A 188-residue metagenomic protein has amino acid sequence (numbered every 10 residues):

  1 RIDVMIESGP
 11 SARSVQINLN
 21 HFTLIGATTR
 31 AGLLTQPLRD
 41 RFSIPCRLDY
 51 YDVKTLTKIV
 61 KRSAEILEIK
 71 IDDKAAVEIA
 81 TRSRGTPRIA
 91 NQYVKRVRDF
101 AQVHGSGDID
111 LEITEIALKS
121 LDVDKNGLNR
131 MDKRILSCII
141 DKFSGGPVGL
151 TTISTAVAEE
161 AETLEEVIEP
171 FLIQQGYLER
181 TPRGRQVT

Functional and structural regions predicted by a protein language model:
R1-T23: Conserved catalytic/switch belt of AAA+ P-loop NTPases
N20, L33-T81, N91-Q92: Conserved AAA+ ATPase core "coupling" helix
T29-R30: Conserved H-loop
D72-D73, S83-R98, G107-L111, L128-R130 (+2 more regions): The conserved phosphate-sensing helix
A76, V94, D99-D122, D132 (+2 more regions): Conserved C-terminal helix/linker of AAA+ ATPases
A76-T81, R88-V103, R134-S137, T151-T152 (+1 more regions): C-terminal helical "lid" of AAA+/P-loop NTPase domains
T114, K119-P147: Winged-helix-like regulatory helical subdomains adjacent to P-loop NTPase cores
I139-V187: Terminal-proximal interaction/regulatory segments of ATP-powered molecular machines
